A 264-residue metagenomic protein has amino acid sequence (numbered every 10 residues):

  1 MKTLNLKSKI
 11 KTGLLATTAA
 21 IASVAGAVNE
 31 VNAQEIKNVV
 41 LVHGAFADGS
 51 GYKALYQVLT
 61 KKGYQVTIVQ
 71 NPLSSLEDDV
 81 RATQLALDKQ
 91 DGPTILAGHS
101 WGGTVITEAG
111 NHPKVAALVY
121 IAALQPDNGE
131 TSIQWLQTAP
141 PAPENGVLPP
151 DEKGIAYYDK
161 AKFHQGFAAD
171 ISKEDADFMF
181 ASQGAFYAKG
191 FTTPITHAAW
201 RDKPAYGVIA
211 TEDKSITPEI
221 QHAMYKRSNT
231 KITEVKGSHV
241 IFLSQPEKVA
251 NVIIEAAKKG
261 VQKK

Functional and structural regions predicted by a protein language model:
K2-T17: Bacterial N-terminal signal peptides that target proteins for export
I21-E30: C-terminal segment of classical bacterial N-terminal signal peptides
Q34-D91: Active-site catalytic motif of lipid deacylating hydrolases and related acyltransferases
A97-G98, G102, I106: Gly/Ala-rich beta-loop-alpha elbow adjacent to hydrolase catalytic centers
K114-V115, V119-K160, Y187: Flexible "cap/lid" loop of the alpha/beta hydrolase fold
A181-A199: Active-site nucleophile elbow and catalytic-triad environment of alpha/beta-hydrolase enzymes
G207-I209: Short beta-strand/loop motif that positions the catalytic acidic residue of the alpha/beta-hydrolase fold
T211-K236, L243, A256: Conserved loop-alpha-helix segment in the C-terminal half of the alpha/beta-hydrolase fold that carries the catalytic
